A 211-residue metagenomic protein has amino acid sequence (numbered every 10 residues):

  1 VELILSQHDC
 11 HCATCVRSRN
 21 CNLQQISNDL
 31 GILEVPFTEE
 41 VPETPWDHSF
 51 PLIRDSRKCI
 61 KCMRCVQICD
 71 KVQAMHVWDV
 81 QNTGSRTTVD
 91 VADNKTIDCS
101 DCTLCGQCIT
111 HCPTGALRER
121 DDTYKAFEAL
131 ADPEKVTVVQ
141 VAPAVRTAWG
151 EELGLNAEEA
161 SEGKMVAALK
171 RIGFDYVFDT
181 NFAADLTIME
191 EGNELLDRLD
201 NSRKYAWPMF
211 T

Functional and structural regions predicted by a protein language model:
V1, E119-T211: Iron-sulfur-associated redox domains of electron-transfer enzymes in respiratory and anaerobic energy metabolism
V1-L104, T110, L117-R118, D122-A129 (+1 more regions): Fe-S ferredoxin-like electron-transfer domains and their immediately adjacent linker/connector regions across
V35-P36, S100-C102, C112, E159-K164 (+1 more regions): Short, surface-exposed linear patches
C108-C112, K204-Y205: Short, surface-exposed connector motifs at secondary-structure boundaries
